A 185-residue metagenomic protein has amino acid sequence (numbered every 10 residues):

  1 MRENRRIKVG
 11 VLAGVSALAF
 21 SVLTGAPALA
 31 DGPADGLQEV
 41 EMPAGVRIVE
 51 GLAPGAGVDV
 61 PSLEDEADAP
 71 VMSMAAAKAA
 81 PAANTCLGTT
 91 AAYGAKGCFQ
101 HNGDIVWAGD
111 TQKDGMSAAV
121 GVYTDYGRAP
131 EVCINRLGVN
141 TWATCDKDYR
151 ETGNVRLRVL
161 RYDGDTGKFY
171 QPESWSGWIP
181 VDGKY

Functional and structural regions predicted by a protein language model:
M1-Y93: N-terminal prepro-regions of secreted/extracellular proteins
A76-Y185: Mature secreted bioactive peptide module from preproproteins
